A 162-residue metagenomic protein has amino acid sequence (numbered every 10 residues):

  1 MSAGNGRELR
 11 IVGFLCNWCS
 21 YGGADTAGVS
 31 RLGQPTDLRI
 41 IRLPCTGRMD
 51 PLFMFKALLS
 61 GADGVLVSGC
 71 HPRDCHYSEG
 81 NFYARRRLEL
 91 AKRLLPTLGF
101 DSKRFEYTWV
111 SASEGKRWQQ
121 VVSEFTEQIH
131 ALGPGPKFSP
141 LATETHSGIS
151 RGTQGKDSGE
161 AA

Functional and structural regions predicted by a protein language model:
M1-A162: Iron-sulfur-associated redox domains of electron-transfer enzymes in respiratory and anaerobic energy metabolism
